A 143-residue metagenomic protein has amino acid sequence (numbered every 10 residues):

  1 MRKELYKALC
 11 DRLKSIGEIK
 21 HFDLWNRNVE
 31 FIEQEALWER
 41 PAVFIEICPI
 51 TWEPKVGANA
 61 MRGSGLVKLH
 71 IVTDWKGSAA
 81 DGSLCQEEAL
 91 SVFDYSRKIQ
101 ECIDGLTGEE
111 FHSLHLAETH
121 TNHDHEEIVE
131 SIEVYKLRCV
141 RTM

Functional and structural regions predicted by a protein language model:
M1-A36, F44, C48-M143: Charged, amphipathic alpha-helical segments and their flanking helix caps
P41: A solvent-exposed, acidic/Ser-Thr-rich amphipathic alpha-helical stretch
